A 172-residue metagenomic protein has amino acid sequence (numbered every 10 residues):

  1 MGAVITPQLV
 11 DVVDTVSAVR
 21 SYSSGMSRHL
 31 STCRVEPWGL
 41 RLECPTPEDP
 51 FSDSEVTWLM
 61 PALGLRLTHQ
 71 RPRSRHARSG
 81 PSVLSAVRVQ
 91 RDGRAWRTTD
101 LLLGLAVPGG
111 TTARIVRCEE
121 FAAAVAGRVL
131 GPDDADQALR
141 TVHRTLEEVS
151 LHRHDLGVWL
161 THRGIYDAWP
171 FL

Functional and structural regions predicted by a protein language model:
M1-A18, S74-H76, S82-V89, G93: An N-terminal domain-start capping segment
M1-S54: Charge-rich, low-complexity N-terminal segments
R34-A77, P81-D92: Catalytic core of tubulin tyrosine ligase-like
S79-V129, D133: Conserved, surface-exposed functional patches that form binding/active-site neighborhoods
L130-T145: Ampiphathic alpha-helical segments that act as solvent-exposed interaction surfaces
T141-L172: Cysteine/selenocysteine-centered motifs that mediate thiol-based redox chemistry or coordinate metal-sulfur cofactors
